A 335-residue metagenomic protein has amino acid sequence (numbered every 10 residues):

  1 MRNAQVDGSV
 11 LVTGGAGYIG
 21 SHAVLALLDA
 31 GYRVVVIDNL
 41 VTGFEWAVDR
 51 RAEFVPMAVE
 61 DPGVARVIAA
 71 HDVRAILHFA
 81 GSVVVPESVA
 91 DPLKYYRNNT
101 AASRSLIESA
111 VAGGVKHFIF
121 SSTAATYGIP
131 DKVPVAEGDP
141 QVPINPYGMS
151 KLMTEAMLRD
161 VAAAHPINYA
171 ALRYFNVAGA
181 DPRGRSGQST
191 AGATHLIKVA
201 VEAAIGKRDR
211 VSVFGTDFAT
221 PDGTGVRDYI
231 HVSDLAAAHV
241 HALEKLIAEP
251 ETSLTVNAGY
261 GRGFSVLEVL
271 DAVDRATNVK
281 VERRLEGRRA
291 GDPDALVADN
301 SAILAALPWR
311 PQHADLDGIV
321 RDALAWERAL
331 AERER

Functional and structural regions predicted by a protein language model:
M1-A180: N-terminal Rossmann-like NAD(P)+-binding domain of SDR-like oxidoreductases, especially those catalyzing
G15, G43-E45, P86, S121 (+8 more regions): Glycine-centered small-residue hotspots that permit tight backbone geometry or close packing
E53, A90, K94, K132 (+9 more regions): Short capping/connector residues at structural and topological boundaries
P56, I68, Y95, Q188-G192 (+4 more regions): Pocket-edge positions in alpha/beta enzyme catalytic cores
Y96, I144-L152, S186-K198, D228-Y229: Short-chain dehydrogenase/reductase
I167, P182-R183, R210-V213: Oxidoreductase cofactor-interface core, primarily capturing Rossmann-like NAD(P)-dependent enzymes
P182-R185, T224-G225: Short acidic, glycine/proline-rich loop/turn micro-motifs
I197-V199, I205-R335: C-terminal substrate-binding subdomain of Rossmann-fold SDR/epimerase-dehydratase oxidoreductases
